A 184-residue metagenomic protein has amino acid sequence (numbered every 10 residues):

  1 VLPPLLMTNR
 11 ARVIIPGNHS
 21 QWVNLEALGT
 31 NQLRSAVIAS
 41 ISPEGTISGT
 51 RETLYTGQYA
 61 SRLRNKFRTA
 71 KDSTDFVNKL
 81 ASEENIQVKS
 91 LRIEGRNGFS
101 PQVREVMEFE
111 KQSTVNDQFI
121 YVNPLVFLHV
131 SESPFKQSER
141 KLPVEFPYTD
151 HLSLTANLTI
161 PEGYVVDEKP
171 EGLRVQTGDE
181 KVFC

Functional and structural regions predicted by a protein language model:
V1-C184: A sensor for short, sequence-defined functional sites
